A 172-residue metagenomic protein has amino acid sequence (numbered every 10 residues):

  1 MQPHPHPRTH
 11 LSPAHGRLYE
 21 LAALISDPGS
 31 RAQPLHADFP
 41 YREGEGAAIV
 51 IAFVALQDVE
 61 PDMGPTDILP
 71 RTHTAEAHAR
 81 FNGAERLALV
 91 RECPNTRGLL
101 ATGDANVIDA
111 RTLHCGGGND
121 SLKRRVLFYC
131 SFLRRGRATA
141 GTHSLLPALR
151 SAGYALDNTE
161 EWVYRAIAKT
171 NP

Functional and structural regions predicted by a protein language model:
M1, E45, E92, T96-A101 (+1 more regions): Aromatic-acidic/polar surface patches that form glycan- and anion
Q2-P65: Conserved double-stranded beta-helix
A22, D38-P40, T72, R111 (+1 more regions): Anionic group-transfer/hydrolysis microenvironments
P40, G46, R71-T74, G118: Short capping/connector residues at structural and topological boundaries
V50, D104, V126: Residue-level detector of short, conserved catalytic/binding motifs and their immediate flanks
V59-C115, R137, Y154: Double-stranded beta-helix
T112-P172: Non-heme Fe(II)/2-oxoglutarate
